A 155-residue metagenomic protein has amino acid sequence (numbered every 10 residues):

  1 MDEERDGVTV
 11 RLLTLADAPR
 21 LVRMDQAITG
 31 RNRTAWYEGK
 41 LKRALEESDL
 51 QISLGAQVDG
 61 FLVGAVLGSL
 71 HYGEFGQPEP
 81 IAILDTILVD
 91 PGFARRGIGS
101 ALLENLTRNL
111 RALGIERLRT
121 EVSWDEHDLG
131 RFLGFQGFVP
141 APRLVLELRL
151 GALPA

Functional and structural regions predicted by a protein language model:
M1-E3, E121, G134-A155: Terminal substrate-recognition subdomain of acyl/acetyltransferases
E3, L12-A16, R23-E79, D85 (+3 more regions): Acetyl-CoA-dependent GNAT
V89, R95-R108, F135: Conserved acetyl-CoA-binding loop-helix of GNAT-fold acetyltransferases
S100, A112, W124-P142: Conserved active-site alpha-helix within GNAT-family acetyltransferase domains
L110-V122: Conserved GNAT acetyl-CoA-binding A-motif
